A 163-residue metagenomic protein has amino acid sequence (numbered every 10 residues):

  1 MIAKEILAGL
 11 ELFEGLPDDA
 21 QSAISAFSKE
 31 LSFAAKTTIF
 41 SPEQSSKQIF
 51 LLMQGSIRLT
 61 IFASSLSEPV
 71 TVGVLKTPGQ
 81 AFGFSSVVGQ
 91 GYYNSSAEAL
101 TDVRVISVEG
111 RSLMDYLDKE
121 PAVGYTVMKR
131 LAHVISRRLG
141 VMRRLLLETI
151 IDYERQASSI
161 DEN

Functional and structural regions predicted by a protein language model:
M1-N163: Cytosolic regulatory regions built on CNB/CRP/Popeye-like sensor folds
